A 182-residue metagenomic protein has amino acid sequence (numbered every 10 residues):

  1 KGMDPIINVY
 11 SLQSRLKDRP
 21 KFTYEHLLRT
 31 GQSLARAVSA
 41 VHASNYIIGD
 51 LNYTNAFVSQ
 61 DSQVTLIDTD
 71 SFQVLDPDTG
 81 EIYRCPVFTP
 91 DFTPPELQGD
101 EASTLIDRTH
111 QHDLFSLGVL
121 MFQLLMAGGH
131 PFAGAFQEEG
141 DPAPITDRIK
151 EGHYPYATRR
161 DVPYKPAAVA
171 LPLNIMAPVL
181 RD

Functional and structural regions predicted by a protein language model:
K1-T30: Conserved structural core of kinase catalytic domains
L34-V41, M121: Conserved hydrophobic alpha-helix
V38, H42-S59: Catalytic-loop of the protein kinase fold
T54-L97: Activation segment/activation loop of eukaryotic-type protein kinase catalytic domains
L97-Q111: Conserved end of the kinase activation segment
H110-H112, M121-A177: Conserved C-lobe activation region of Hanks-type protein kinase-like domains
